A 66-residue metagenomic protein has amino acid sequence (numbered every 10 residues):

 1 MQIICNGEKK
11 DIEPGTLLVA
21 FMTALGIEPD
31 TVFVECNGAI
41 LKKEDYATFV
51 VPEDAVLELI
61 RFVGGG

Functional and structural regions predicted by a protein language model:
M1-G65: Ubiquitin-like/PB1-type beta-grasp interaction modules and other compact soluble beta-rich domains
